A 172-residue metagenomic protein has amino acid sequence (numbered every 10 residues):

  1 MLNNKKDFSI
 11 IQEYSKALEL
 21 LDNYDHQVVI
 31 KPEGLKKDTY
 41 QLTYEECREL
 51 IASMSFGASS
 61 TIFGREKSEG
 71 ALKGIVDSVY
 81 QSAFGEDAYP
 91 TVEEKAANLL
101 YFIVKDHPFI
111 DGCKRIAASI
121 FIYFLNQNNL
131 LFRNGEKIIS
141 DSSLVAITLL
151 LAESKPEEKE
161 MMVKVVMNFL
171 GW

Functional and structural regions predicted by a protein language model:
M1-W172: FIC/Doc superfamily catalytic core
